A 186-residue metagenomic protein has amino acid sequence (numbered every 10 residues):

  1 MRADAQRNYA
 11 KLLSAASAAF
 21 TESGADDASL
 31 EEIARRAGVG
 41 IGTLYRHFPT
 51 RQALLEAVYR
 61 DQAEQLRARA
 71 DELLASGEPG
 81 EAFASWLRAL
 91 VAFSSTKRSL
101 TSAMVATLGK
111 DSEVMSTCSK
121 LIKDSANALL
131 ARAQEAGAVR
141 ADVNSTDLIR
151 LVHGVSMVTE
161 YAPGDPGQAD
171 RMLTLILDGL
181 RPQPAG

Functional and structural regions predicted by a protein language model:
M1-S23, D27-R36, A53-E56: Basic, helix-initiating cap at the start of DNA-binding domains
N8, V58, Q62, L66 (+6 more regions): Hydrophobic/aromatic residues within well-ordered alpha-helical segments
T21, R46-P49, D61: Base-recognition residues in the alpha-helical recognition helix of bacterial helix-turn-helix
G38-F48: Short hydrophobic/aromatic patch on the recognition helix
A57, A68-T96, K110-V114: Hydrophobic alpha-helical connector segments
L87-L90, V152-V155, I176: Short alpha-helical scaffolding segments that buttress acidic/His motifs in well-ordered protein cores
S102-D111: Short linear capping/connector segments at secondary-structure termini
D124-V139, Y161-G186: C-terminal peripheral helix-coil segments that are non-catalytic and often amphipathic
